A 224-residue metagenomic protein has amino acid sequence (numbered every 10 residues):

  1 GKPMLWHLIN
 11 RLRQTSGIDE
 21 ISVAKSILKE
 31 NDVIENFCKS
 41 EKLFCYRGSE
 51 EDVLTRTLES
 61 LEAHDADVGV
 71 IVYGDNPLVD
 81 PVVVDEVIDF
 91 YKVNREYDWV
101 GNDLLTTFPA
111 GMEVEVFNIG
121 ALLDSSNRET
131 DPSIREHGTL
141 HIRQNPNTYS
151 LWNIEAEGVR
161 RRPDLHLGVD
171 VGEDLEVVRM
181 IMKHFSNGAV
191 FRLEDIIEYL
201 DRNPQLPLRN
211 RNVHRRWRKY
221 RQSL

Functional and structural regions predicted by a protein language model:
G1-K25, E30: N-terminal glycine-rich phosphate-binding loop and ensuing alpha1 helix
E30-K39: Acidic helix N-cap motif at the loop->helix transition within catalytic regions of sugar-transfer enzymes
K39-E51, E62: Conserved donor nucleotide-binding strand/loop of the catalytic core
V53-E59, G74-F90: Acidic donor-binding/catalytic loop of UDP-sugar-dependent glycosyltransferases, especially processive GT2
A66, V114-S126, G172-E176: Conserved nucleotide-sugar donor-binding and metal-coordinating catalytic region shared by glycosyltransferases
G69-V70: Short aromatic/hydrophobic "clamp" motif used to bind/position activated sugar donors
D80-T107: Conserved donor-nucleotide/metal-binding helix-loop-beta segment in metal-dependent transferases, i.e., the alpha-helix
G138-L224: Conserved alpha/beta core of the MobA/IspD/sugar-nucleotide pyrophosphorylase nucleotidyltransferase superfamily
